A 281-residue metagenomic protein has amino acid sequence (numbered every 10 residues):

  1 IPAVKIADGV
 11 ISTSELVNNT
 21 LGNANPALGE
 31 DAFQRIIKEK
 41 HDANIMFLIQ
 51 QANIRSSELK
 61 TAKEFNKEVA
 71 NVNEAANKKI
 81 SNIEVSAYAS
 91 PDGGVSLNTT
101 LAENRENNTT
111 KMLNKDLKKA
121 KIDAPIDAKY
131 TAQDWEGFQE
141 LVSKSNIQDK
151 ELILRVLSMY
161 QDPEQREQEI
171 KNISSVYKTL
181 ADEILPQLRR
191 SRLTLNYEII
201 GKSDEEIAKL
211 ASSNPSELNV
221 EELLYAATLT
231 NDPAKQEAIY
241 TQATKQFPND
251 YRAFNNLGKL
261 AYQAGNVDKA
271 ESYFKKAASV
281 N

Functional and structural regions predicted by a protein language model:
I1-N281: N-terminal targeting segments with Sec-dependent signals, encompassing both cleavable signal peptides and non-cleavable
